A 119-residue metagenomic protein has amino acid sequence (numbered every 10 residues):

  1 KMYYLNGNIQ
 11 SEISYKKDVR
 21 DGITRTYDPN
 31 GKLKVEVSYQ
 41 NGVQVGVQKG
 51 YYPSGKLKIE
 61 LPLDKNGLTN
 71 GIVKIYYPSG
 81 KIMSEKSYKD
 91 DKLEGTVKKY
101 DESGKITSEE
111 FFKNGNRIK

Functional and structural regions predicted by a protein language model:
K1-K119: Glycine/tyrosine- and acidic-biased, solvent-exposed loop/turn segments at the edges of beta-strands
